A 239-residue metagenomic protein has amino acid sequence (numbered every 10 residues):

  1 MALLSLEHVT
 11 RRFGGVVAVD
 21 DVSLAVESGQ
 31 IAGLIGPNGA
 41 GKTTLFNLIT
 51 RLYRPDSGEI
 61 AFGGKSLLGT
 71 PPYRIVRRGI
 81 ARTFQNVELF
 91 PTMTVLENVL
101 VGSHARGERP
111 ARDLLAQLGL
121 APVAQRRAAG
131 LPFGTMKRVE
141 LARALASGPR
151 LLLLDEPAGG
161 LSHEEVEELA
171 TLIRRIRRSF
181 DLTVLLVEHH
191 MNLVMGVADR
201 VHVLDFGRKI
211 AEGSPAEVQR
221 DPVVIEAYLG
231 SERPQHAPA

Functional and structural regions predicted by a protein language model:
M1-A239: Glycine-rich phosphate-binding loops of nucleotide-dependent enzymes
